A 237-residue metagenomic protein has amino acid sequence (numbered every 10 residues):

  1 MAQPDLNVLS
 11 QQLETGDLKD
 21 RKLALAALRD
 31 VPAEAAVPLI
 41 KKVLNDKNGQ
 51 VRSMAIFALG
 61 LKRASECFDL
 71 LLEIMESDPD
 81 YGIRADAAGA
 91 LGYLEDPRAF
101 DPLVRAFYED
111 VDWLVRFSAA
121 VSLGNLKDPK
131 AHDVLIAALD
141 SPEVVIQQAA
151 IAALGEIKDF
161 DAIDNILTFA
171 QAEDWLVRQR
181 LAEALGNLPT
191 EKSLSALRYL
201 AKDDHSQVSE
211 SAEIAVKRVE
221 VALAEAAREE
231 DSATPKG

Functional and structural regions predicted by a protein language model:
M1-L13, V31-N45, A64-S77, D96-E109 (+4 more regions): Amphipathic alpha-helical scaffolding segments comprising HEAT/armadillo-like alpha-solenoid repeats
G16-D17, K47-N48, P79-D80, V111-D112 (+3 more regions): Short inter-helical turns and helix N-cap capping residues of alpha-solenoid HEAT/ARM repeat scaffolds
K22-A27, G49-L61, D86-G89: Non-membrane alpha-helical segments in proteins
V111-D128, D133-A152: Histidine/lysine/aspartate-rich catalytic loop segments that bind and position anionic ligands
A149-I214, R218: Ankyrin-repeat and related helical/solenoid repeat scaffolds used for protein-protein interactions
